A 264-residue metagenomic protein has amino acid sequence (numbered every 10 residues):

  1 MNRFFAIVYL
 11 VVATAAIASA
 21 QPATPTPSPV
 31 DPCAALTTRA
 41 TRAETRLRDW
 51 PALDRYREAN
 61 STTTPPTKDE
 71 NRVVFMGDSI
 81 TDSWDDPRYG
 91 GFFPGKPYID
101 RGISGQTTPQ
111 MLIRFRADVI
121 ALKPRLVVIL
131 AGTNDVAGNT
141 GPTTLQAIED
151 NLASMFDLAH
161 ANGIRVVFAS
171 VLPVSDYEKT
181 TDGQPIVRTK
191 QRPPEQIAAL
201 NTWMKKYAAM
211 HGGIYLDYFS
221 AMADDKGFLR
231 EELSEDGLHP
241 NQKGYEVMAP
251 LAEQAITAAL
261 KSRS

Functional and structural regions predicted by a protein language model:
M1, P25, R42, R48 (+7 more regions): Alpha-helical protein-protein interaction elements
M1-F75, T81-D82, D86, G91 (+3 more regions): N-terminal secretory targeting modules
R48-L53, I103-T107, R192-P193: Short, flexible loop segments at the rims of nucleotide/cofactor-binding pockets, characterized by
V74, I99-D100: Soluble periplasmic/extracytoplasmic beta-strand elements of cell-envelope proteins
M76-G77, A169: Short hydrophobic segments within beta-strands
S79, G102: Catalytic nucleophile serine of serine hydrolases, specifically the conserved "nucleophile elbow" pentapeptide
S83, T107-T108: Short substrate-entry loop that stabilizes the transition state in hydrolases
G90-P97, Q106, L112-S264: Alpha-helical cap/lid subdomain in secreted, periplasmic, or secretory-pathway luminal O-acyl-processing enzymes
